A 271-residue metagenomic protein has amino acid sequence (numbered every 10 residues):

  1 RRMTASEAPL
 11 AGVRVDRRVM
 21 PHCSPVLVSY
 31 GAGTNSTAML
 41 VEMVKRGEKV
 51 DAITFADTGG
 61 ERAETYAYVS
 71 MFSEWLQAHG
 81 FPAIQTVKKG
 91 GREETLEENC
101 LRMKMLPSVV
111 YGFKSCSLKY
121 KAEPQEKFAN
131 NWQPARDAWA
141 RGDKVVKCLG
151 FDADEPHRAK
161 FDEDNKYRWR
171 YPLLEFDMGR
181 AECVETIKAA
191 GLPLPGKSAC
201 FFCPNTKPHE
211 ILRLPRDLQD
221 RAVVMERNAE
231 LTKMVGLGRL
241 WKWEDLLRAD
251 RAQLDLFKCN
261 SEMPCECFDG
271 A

Functional and structural regions predicted by a protein language model:
R2-A271: Nucleotide-activated chemistry modules centered on ATP-dependent adenylation/adenylyltransferase
